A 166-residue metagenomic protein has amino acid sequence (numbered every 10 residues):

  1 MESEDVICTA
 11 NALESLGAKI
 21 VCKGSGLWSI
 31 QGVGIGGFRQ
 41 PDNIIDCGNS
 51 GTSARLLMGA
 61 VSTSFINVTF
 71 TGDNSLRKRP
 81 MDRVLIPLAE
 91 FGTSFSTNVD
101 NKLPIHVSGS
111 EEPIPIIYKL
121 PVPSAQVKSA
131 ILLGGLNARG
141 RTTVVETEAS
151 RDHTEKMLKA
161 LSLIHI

Functional and structural regions predicted by a protein language model:
M1-I164: Structural preference for solvent-exposed beta-strand-turn elements and adjacent flexible terminal/loop segments within
